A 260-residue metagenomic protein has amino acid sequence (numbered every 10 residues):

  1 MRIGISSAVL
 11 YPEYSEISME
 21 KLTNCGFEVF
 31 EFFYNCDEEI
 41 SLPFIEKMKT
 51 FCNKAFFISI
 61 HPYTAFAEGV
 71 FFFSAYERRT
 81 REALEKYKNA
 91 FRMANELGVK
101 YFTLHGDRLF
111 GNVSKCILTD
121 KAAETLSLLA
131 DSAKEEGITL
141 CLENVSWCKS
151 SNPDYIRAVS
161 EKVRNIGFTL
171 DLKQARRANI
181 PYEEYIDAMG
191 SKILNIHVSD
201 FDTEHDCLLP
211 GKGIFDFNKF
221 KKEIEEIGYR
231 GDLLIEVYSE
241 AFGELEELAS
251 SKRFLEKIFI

Functional and structural regions predicted by a protein language model:
M1-G4, Y11-G26, K100, S127 (+3 more regions): Histidine-acidic metal/acid-base catalytic patches
M1-N89, N95, E256-I260: N-terminal pre-domain/capping segments
G4-S6, E31-F32, L140-N144, L170-D171: Short catalytic-loop micro-motif centered on adjacent basic/acidic residues
V9-Y11, Y34-C36, Y63-F66, G106-F110 (+4 more regions): Active-site-proximal loop/turn and secondary-structure-junction residues that shape catalytic pockets, frequently
E16, F72-G167: Active-site acidic/histidine proton-transfer and metal-coordination neighborhood in alpha/beta enzyme cores
I40-E46, S114-K115, E244-L245: Metal-dependent catalytic neighborhoods of phosphoester/phosphodiester hydrolases
F51-F56, L97, E135-E136, V163 (+1 more regions): Helix C-cap/helix->beta junction micro-motif
F66-A75, R108-K115, R177-A178, T203-L208 (+1 more regions): A short acidic, helix-capping loop that chelates divalent metal ions and anchors anionic groups
